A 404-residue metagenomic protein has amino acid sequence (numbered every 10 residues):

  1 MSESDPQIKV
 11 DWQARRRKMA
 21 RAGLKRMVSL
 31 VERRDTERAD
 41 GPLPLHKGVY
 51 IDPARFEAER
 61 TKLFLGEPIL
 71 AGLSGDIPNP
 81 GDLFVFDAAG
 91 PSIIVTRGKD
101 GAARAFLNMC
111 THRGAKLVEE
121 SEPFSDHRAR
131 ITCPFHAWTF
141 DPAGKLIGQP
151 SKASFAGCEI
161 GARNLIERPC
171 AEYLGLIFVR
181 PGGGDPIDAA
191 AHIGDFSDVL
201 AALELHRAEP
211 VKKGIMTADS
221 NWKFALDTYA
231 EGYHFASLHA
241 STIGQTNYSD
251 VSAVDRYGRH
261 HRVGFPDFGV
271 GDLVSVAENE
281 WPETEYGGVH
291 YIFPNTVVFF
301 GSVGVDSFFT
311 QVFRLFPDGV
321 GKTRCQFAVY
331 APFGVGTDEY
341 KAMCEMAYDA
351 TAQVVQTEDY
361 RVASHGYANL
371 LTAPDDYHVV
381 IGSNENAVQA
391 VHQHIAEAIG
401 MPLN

Functional and structural regions predicted by a protein language model:
S2-A14, A171, L176-N404: C-terminal catalytic domain of Rieske-type non-heme iron oxygenases
S2-S121, C170-E172: N-terminal pre-ligand scaffold of iron-sulfur
L24-P53, S121-P134, N164-E172, S241-S275: N-terminal short leaders/motifs
V49, P53-A54, R60, S74-G75 (+12 more regions): Solvent-exposed, flexible loop/coil residues
E59, M109-C110, T132, A225 (+1 more regions): Short hydrophobic core segments
L65-I77, Q149-A153, F293-V297: Short Pro/Gly-enriched beta-strand edge/turn motifs at strand-loop
A71-N79, E159, Y286-Y291, A328: Short linear motifs in intrinsically disordered
D76-G183, I187-G194: Rieske [2Fe-2S] iron-sulfur-binding domain
